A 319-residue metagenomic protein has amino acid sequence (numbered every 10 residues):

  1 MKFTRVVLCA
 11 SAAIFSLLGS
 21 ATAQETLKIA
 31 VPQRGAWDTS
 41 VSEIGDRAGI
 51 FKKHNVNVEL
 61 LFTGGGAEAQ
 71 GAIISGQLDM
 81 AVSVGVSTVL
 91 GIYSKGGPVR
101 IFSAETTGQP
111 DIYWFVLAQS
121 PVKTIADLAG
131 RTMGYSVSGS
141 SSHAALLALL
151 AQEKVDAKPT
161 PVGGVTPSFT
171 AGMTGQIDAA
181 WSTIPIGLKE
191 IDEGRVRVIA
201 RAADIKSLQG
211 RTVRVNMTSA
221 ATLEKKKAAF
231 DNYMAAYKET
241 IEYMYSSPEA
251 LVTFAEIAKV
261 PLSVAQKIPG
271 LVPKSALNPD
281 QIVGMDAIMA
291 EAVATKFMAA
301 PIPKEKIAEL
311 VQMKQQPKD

Functional and structural regions predicted by a protein language model:
M1-L8: Bacterial N-terminal signal peptides that target proteins for export
L8-L17: Bacterial N-terminal signal peptides
L18-A23: Sec/Tat signal peptide C-region and signal peptidase I cleavage site
Q24-V155, P159-V162, S168-T174, D178-I184 (+2 more regions): Short, glycine-/small- and polar/acidic-enriched structural segments that line small-molecule recognition paths
K53, D204-Q209, K274-V283: Short, solvent-exposed loop/beta-turn-alpha elements that line the ligand-binding surface or hinge of extracytoplasmic
T166-F254: Pocket-lining segment of extracytoplasmic ligand-binding domains
E224-A299: Secondary-structure end/capping motifs
A292-D319: Conserved C-terminal helix/tail region of periplasmic/extracytoplasmic solute-binding proteins
